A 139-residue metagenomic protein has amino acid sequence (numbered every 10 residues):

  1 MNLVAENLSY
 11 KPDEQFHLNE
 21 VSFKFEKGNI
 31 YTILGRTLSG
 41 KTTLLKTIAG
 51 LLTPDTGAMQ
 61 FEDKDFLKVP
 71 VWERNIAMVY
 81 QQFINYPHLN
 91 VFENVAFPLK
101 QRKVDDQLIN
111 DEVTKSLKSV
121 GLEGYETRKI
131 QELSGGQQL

Functional and structural regions predicted by a protein language model:
L34-R36: The feature captures the beta-strand-to-loop junction immediately N-terminal to the Walker
A49: Helix-to-loop junction immediately C-terminal to a conserved catalytic motif
G57-D65: Conserved ABC transporter NBD signature motif
D65-Y80, D106, N110: ABC ATPase NBD coupling module
L89-P98: Short coil-to-helix segment of the ABC ATPase nucleotide-binding domain corresponding to the Q-loop/switch region
F92, E126-K129: Signature (C-motif/LSGGQ) region and adjacent switch/coupling loops of ABC-type ATPase nucleotide-binding domains
K100, Q107-Y125: Conserved ABC ATPase "signature" region
K129-Q137: Conserved ABC ATPase signature
